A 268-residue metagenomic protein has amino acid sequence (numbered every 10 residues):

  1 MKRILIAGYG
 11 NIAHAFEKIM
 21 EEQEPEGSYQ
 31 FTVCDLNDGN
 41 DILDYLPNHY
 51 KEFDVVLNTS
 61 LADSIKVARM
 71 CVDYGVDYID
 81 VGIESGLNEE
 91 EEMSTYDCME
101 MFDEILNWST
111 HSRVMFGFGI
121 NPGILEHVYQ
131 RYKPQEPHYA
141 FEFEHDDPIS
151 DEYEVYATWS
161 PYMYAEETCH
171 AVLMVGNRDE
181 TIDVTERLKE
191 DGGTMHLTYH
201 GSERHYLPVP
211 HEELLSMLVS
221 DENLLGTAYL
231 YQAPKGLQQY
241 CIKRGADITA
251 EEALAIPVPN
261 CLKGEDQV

Functional and structural regions predicted by a protein language model:
I4-G8: Conserved N-terminal Rossmann-fold NAD(P)-binding element of oxidoreductases
I12: Hydrophobic/small residue at the entry helix of a nucleotide-binding pocket
I19-G27: A short, Lys/Arg-enriched amphipathic alpha-helix followed by its capping loop at the start of a domain
Y29-I42: NAD(P)-binding Rossmann-fold cofactor-contacting core
G39-E92: NAD(P)H-binding glycine-rich loop region in Rossmannoid oxidoreductase-like domains and their noncatalytic homologs
G82-S112: Rossmann-fold NAD(P)-binding glycine/threonine-rich loop
M101-H145: Adenosine-phosphate binding glycine-rich loop
P134-V268: C-terminal catalytic/substrate-binding lobe primarily of soluble NAD(P)-dependent oxidoreductases
